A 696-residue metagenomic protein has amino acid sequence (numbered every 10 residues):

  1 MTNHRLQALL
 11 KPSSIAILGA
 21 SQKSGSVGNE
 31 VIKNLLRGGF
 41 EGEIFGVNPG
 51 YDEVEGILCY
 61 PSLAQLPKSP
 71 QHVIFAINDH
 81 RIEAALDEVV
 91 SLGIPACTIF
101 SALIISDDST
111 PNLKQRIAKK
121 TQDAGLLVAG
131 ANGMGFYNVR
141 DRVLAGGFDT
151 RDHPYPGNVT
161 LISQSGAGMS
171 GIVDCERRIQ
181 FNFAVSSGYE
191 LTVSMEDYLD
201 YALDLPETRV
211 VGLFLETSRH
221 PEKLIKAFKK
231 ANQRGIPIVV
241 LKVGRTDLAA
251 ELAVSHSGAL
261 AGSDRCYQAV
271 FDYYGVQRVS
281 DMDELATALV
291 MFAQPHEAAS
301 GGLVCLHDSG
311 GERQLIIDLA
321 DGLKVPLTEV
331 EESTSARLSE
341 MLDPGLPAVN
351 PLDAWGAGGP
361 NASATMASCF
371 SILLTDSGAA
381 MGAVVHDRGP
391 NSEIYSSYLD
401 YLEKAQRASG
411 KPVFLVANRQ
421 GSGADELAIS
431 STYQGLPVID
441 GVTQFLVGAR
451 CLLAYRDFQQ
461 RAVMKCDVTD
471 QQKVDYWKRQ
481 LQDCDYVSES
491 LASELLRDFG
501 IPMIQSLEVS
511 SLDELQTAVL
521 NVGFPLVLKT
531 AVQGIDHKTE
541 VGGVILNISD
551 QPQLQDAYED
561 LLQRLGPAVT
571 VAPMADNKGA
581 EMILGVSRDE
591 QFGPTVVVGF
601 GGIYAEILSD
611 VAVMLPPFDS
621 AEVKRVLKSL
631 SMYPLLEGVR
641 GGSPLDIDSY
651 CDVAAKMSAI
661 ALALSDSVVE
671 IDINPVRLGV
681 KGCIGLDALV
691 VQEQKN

Functional and structural regions predicted by a protein language model:
M1-N696: Catalytic-core regions of core metabolic enzymes, especially those transforming organic acids/acyl-group intermediates
